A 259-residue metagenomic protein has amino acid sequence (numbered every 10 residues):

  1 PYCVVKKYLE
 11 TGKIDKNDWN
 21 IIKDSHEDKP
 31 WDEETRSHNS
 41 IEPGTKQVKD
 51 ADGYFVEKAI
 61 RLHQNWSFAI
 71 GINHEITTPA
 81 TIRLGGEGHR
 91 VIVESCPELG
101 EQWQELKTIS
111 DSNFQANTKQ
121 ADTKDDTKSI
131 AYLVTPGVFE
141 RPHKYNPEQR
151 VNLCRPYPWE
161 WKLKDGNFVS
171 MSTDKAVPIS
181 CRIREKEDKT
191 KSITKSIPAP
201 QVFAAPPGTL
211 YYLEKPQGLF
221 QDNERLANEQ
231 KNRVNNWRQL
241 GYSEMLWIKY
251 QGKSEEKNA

Functional and structural regions predicted by a protein language model:
P1-A259: Conserved active-site/ligand-binding neighborhood in enzyme cores
